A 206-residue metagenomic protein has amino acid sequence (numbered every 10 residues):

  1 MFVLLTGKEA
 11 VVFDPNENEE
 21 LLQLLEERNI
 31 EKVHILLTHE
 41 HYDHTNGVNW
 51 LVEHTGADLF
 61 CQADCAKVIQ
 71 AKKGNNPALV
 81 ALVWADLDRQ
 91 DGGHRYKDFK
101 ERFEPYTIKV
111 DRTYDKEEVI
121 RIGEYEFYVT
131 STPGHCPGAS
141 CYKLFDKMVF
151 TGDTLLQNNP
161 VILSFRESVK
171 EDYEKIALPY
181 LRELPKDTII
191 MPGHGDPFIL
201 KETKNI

Functional and structural regions predicted by a protein language model:
M1, V48, H54, L59 (+3 more regions): Generic alpha-helical hydrophobic packing signal
M1-R28, C141-G152: Conserved beta-strand hairpin/beta-sheet module of binuclear metal-dependent hydrolase folds, prominently
F2-T6, Q90-D98, L155-L156: Short, basic/glycine-rich phosphate-binding loops at helix/coil junctions that contact nucleotide phosphates
L4, K116-G123: Short acidic-hydrophobic surface loop/beta-edge motif
A10, Y106, V119, Y125-I206: Metallo-beta-lactamase
V12-D14, L37, C61, E124 (+1 more regions): Small/polar loops that bind or transfer phosphate-bearing groups
E17-N18, L22-V119: Active-site HxH/HxHxD metal-binding segment of metal-dependent hydrolases
E20, D43-N46, E124, D172-I176: Short, conserved clusters of charged catalytic residues that mark active-site and nucleotide-handling motifs
